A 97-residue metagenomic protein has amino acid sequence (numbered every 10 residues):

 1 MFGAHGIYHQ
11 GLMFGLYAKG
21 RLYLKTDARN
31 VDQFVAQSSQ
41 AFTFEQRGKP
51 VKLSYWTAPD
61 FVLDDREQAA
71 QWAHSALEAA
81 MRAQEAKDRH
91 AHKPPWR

Functional and structural regions predicted by a protein language model:
M1-R97: Charge-dense, helix-prone N-terminal extensions
